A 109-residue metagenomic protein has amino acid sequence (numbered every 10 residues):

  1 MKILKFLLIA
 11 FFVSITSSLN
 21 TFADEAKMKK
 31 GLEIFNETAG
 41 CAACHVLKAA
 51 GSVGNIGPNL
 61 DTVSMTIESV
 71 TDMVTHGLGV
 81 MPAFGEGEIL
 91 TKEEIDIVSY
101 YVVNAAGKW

Functional and structural regions predicted by a protein language model:
M1-A26, W109: N-terminal export/targeting leaders of redox proteins
S18-N36, S69: Electrostatic cytochrome c docking/interface patches
L19-F22, G54, G79-V80: Extracytoplasmic copper-binding redox domains, predominantly the cupredoxin/blue-copper superfamily
G31, T38-L47, V98: The canonical Cys-X-X-Cys-His
N36, G40, M65, T75-G79 (+1 more regions): Sec-exported extracytoplasmic/periplasmic mature domains
A42, V46-T75: Gly/Gly-Pro-rich "capping" loops immediately C-terminal to redox-active cysteine motifs in periplasmic/lumenal
S69-T91: Short Fe-S-cluster ligation motifs
G87-W109: C-terminal capping alpha-helices of c-type cytochrome domains
